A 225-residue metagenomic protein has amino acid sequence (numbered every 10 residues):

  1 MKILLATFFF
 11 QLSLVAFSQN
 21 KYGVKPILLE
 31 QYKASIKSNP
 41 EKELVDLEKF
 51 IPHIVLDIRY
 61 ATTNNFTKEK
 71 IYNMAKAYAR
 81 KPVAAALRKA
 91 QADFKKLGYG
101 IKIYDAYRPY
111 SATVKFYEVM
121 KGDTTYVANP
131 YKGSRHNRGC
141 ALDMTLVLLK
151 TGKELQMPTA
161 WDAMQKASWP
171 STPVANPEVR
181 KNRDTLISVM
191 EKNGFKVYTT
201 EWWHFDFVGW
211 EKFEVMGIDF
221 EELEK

Functional and structural regions predicted by a protein language model:
M1-G23: Bacterial Sec-dependent N-terminal signal peptides
S18-Y104, V119-T200, G209-K225: Extracytoplasmic cell-surface/polysaccharide-interacting catalytic and binding patches
P109: Segments that shape or occlude catalytic/ligand-binding pockets
A112: Short, well-ordered surface patches within globular domains
F116: Short active-site loop/helix that positions an aromatic residue
F205: Conserved metal-phosphate-binding beta-hairpin within the catalytic cores of diverse ATP-dependent phosphoryl-transfer
